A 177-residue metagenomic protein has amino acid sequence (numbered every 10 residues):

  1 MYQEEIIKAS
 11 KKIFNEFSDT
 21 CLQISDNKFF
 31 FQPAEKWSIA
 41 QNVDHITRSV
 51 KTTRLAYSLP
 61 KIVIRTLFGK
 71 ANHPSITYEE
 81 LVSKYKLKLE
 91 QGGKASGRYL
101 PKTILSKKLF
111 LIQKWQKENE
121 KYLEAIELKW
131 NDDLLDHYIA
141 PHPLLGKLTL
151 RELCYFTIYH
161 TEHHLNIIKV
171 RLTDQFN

Functional and structural regions predicted by a protein language model:
M1-K36: An N-terminal domain-cap segment
Q3, A9-K11, F17-S18, E120 (+3 more regions): Mixed-charge, polar/low-complexity N-terminal
I6-A9, I13, F17, S49 (+3 more regions): Alpha-helical packing segments of well-folded alpha/beta enzyme cores
D19-C21, T53-A71, G97-K114: Charged, low-complexity, helix/coiled-coil-prone segments
D26-N27, A95-T103, I139-L144: A short small-residue
K28-S83, E124-N177: Short, contiguous alpha-helical
S75-D133: Acidic/histidine-rich alpha-helical segments that form the ligand environment of transition-metal centers
